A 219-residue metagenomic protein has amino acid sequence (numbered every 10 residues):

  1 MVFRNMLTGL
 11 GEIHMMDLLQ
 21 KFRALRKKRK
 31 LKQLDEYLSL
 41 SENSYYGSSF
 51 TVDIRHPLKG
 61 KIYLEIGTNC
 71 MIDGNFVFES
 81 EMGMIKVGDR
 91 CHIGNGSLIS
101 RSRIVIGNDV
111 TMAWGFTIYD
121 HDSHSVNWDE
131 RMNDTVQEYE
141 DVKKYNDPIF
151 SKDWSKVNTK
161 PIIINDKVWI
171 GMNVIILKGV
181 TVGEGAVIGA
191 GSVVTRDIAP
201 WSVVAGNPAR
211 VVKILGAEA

Functional and structural regions predicted by a protein language model:
M1-K167, N173-I176, E184, P200 (+1 more regions): Domain-scale signature associated with acetyltransferase and cell-envelope carbohydrate enzymes
K178, R196: Conserved coupling/switch loop of ABC ATPases
T181: Active-site/ligand-binding-proximal alpha/beta "capping" segment
I188: Binuclear metal-ion centers of metallo-dependent hydrolases, dominated by the metallo-beta-lactamase
V193: Conserved sequence/active-site signature of Rossmann-fold short-chain dehydrogenase/reductase
